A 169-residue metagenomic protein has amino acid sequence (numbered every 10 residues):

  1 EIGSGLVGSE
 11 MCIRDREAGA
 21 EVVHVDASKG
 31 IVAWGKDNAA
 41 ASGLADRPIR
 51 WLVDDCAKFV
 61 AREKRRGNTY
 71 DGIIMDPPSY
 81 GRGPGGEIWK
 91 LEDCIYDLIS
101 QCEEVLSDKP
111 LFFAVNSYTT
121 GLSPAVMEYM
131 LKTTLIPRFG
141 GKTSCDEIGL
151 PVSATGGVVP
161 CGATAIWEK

Functional and structural regions predicted by a protein language model:
E1-G8, C12-I13: Single conserved hydrophobic/aromatic residue that forms the stacking wall/gate of nucleotide- or nucleobase-binding
R16-G19: Gly/Ala-rich phosphate-binding loop of Rossmann-like dinucleotide-binding domains, activating on the conserved
E21-D26: Conserved SAM-binding motif I beta-strand of class I
G30, V53, D71-Q101: Mobile active-site "lid"/loop adjacent to the S-adenosyl-L-methionine
G30-G72: S-adenosyl-L-methionine
A61-K64, P84-G86, A125-V126: Short, well-ordered secondary-structure micro-motifs
L106-D108: Helix-to-beta-strand junctions that scaffold the AdoMet/dcAdoMet cofactor pocket in Class I SAM-dependent enzymes
P110-K169: C-terminal catalytic and target-recognition region of SAM-dependent MTase-like enzymes, primarily methyltransferases
